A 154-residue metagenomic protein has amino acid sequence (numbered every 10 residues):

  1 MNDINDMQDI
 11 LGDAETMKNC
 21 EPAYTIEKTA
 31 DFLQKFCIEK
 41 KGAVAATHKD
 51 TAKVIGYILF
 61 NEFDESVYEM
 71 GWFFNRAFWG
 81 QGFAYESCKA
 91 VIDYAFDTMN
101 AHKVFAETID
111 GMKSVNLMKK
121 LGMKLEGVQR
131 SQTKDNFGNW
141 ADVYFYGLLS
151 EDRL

Functional and structural regions predicted by a protein language model:
M1-D13, T47-L154: Acyl-donor (CoA/ACP) binding surface of acyl/acetyltransferases
G12-Q34: Conserved GNAT-fold acetyl-CoA-binding loop/helix
A14-E15, F36, K40, S150: A general structural signal marking secondary-structure boundaries and capping sites
M17-K18, I26, E39, D97-T98 (+1 more regions): Generic macromolecular interface patches on structured domains
I26-A30, I38-E39, N75-A77, E107: Juxtamembrane/interface motifs at transmembrane-helix termini
Q34-T47, V54-G56: A short helix-loop-beta-strand connector motif used in the catalytic cores of GNAT acetyltransferases and, in some
